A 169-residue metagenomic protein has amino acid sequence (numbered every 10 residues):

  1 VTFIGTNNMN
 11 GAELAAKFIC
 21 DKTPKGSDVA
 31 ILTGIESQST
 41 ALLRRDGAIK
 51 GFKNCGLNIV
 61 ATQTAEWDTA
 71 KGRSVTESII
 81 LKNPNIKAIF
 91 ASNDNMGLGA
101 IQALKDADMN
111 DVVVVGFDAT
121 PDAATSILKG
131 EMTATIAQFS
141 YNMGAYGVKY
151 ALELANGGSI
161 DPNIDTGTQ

Functional and structural regions predicted by a protein language model:
V1-F18, I31-T33, T62, K129-Y141: Short beta-strand elements at the ligand-binding edges of bilobed clamshell
G11-A15, S39-N58, K71, V75 (+2 more regions): Short, solvent-exposed amphipathic alpha-helices that sit in or adjacent to ligand/effector-binding or catalytic
I19-K22, G51, I79: Hydrophobic helix-cap positions at the C-terminus of alpha-helices in RecA-like/P-loop ATPase nucleotide-binding cores
P24-D28, K53-V60, P84-K87, D108-V113 (+1 more regions): Loop/turn elements at helix/coil->beta-strand transitions in domains of secreted/extracellular proteins
L32, E36, T40, F139-Q169: Hinge/cleft segment of the Venus flytrap/periplasmic-binding protein
L32-L43, T62, F90-D94: Extracytoplasmic "Venus flytrap"
A48, A61, A65-S126: Hydrophobic alpha-helical
